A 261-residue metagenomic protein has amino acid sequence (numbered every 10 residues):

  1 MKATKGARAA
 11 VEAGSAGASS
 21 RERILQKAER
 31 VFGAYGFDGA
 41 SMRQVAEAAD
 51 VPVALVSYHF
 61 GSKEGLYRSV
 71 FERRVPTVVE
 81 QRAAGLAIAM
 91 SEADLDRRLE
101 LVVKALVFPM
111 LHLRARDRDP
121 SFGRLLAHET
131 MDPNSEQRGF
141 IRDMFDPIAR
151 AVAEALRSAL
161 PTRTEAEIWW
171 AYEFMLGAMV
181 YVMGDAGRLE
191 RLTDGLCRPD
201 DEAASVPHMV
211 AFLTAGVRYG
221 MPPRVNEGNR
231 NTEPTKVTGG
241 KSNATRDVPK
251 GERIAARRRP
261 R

Functional and structural regions predicted by a protein language model:
M1-R8, P109, L113, D143-R261: C-terminal peripheral helix-coil segments that are non-catalytic and often amphipathic
A9-S19: Extreme N-terminal segment that seeds HTH/winged-HTH DNA-binding domains in transcriptional regulators
R23, V31-G65, S69-R73: Helix-turn-helix
A40, R118-S121, E167: Alpha-helix N-cap and coil->helix boundary residues
R74, V78-L86: Conserved phosphoryl-transfer catalytic core
A83-P120, Y172: Hydrophobic alpha-helical connector segments
V102, R114-D143, A186-R191: Amphipathic alpha-helical segments used for helix-helix packing
